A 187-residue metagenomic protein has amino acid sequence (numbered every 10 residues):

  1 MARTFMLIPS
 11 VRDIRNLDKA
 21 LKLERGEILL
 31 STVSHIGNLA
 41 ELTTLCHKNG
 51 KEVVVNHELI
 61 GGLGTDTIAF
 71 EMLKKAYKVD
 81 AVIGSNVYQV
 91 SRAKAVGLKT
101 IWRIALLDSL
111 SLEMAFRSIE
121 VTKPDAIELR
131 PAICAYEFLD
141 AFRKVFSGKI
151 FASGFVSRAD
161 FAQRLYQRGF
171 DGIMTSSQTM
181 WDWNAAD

Functional and structural regions predicted by a protein language model:
M1-H57, G61-G64, K78-V79: Conserved N-terminal beta1-alpha1 strand-loop-helix module at the mouth
P9-I14, L59-G64, I83-N86, A105-D108 (+2 more regions): Glycine-rich beta-to-alpha transition loops that act as phosphate-gripper elements at the mouths of alpha/beta enzyme
N16, Y88-Q89, T179-M180: Alpha-helix capping/helix-boundary segments
L17-A20, T65-K75, M114-V121, E137-A152 (+1 more regions): Catalytic cores of alpha/beta
I28-H35, L129-C134, G154-F161, L165-D187: Glycine-rich phosphate-binding active-site loops on the catalytic face of alpha/beta enzymes
L29, V54, I83, I101-W102 (+2 more regions): Conserved beta-strand positions in the central sheet of alpha/beta enzyme cores
A40-E58, T67, K75-Y77, S91-R103 (+1 more regions): Alpha-helix-loop-beta-strand connector modules within alpha/beta enzyme cores
V87-I119: Histidine/lysine/aspartate-rich catalytic loop segments that bind and position anionic ligands
